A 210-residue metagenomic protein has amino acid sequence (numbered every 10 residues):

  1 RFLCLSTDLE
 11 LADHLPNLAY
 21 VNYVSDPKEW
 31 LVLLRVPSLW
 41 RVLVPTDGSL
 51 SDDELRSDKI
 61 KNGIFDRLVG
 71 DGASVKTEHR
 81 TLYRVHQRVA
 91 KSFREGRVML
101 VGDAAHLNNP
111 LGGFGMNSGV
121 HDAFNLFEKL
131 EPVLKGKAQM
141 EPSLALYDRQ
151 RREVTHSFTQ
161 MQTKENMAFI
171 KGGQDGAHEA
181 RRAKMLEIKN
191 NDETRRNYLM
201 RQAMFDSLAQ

Functional and structural regions predicted by a protein language model:
R1-V85: Conserved FAD-binding catalytic core of PHBH/FMO-like flavoproteins
N17, N22, N62, N108-N109 (+6 more regions): Detector for Asparagine
N22-V24, W40, G48-L50, S57-K59 (+6 more regions): General N-terminal targeting signals
P27, L55, Y83-Q87, M99 (+2 more regions): Charge-rich, low-complexity amphipathic helices in intrinsically disordered tails/linkers adjacent to domains
S51-L55, G112-M116, L126, I188-K189: Short, exposed beta-strand "edge-strand" segments with a Pro/Gly-rich flavor and a Y/T-containing core
K59-N62, D66, R88-M99, Q210: Conserved flavin/dinucleotide-binding core of flavoenzymes
T77, Y83-Q160, K164: Conserved mid-domain beta->alpha element of the FAD-binding
K129-Q210: C-terminal helical "tail/cap" subdomain of flavin- and related membrane-associated enzymes
